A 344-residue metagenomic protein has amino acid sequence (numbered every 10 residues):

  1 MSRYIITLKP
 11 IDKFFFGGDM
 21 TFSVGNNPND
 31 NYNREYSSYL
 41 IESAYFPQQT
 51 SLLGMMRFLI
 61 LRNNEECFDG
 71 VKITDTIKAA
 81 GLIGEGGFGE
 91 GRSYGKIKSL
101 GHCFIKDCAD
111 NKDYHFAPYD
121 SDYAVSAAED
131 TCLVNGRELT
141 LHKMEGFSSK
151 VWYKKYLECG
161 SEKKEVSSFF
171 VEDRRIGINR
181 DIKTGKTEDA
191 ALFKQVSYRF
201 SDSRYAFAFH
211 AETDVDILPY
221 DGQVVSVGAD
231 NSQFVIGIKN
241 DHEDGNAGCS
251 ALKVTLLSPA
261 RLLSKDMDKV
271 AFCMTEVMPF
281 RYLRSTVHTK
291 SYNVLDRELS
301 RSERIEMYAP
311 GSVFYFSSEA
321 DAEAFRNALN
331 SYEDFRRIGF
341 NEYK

Functional and structural regions predicted by a protein language model:
M1-K344: Conserved active-site/ligand-binding neighborhood in enzyme cores
